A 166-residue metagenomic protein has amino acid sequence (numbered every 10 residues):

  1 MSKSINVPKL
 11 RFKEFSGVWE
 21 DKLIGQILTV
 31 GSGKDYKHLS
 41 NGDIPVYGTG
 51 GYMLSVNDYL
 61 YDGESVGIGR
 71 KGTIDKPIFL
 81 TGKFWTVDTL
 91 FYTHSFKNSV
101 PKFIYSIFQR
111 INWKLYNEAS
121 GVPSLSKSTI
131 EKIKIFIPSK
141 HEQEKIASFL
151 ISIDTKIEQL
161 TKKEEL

Functional and structural regions predicted by a protein language model:
M1-N6, F12, V18-E20, K134-L166: Amphipathic alpha-helical segments
K9-Y47: Non-catalytic DNA-recognition/assembly elements of restriction-modification systems
H38-S40, Y116-S120, T161: A short, aromatic/hydrophobic, helix- or strand-capping loop or linear motif that either lines the entrance/gate
D43, S124-K127, E165: Short amphipathic alpha-helical segments embedded in low-complexity Lys/Glu-rich regions
G48-Q109, W113, E118-V122, S126-I130: A short beta-sheet element
